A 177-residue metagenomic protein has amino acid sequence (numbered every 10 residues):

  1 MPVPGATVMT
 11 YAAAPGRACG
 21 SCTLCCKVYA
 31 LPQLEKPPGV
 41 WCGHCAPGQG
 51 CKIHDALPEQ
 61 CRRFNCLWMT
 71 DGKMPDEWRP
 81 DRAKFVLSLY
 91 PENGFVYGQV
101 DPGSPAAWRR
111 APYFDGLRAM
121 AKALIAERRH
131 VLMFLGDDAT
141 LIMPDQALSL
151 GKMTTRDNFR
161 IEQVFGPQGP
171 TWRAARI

Functional and structural regions predicted by a protein language model:
M1-I177: Short loop/turn segments that flank or connect secondary-structure elements
